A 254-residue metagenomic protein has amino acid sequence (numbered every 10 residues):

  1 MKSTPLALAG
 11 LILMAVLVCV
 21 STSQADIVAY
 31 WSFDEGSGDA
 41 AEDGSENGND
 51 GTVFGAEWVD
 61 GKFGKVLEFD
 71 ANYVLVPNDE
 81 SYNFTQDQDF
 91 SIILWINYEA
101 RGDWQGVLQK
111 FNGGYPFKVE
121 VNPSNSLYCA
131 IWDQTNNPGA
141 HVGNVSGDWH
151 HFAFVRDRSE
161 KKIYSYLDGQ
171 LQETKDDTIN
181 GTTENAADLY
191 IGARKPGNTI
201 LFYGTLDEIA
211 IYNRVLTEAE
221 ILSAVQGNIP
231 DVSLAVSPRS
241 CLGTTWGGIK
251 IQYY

Functional and structural regions predicted by a protein language model:
K2-N72, E173, L222-Y254: Extracytoplasmic low-complexity segments
V28, S32, S37-A41, D70-Y128 (+7 more regions): Extracellular glycan-recognition modules
V142-N144: Short, flexible loop/turn segments at beta-strand junctions in immunoglobulin-like and fibronectin type III
D177-T178: Residue-level structural signal for beta-strand termini and adjacent loop
